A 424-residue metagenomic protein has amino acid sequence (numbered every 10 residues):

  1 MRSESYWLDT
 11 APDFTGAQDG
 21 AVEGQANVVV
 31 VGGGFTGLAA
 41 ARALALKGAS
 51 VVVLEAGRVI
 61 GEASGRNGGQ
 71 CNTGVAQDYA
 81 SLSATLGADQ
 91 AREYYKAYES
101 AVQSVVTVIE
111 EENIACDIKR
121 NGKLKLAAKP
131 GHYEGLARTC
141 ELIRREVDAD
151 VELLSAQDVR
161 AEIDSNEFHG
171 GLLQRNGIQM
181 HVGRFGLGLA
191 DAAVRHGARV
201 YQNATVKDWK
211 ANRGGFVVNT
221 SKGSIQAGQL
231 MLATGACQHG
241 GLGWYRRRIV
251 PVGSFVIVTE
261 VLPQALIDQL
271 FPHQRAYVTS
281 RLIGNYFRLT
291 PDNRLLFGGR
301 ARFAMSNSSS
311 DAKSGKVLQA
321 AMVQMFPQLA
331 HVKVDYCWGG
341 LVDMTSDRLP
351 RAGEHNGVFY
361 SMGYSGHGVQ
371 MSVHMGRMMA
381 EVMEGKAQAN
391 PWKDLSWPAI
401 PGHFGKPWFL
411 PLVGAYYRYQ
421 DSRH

Functional and structural regions predicted by a protein language model:
M1-V28: Extreme N-terminal leader/targeting segments of oxidoreductases
A26-V53: N-terminal Rossmann-like FAD-binding beta1-loop-alpha1 element of flavoenzymes
L46-R66: Glycine-rich FAD pyrophosphate-binding loop
R66-A97: Glycine-rich active-site loop/strand segments that organize a redox cofactor
T85-A192: Rossmann-like flavin
Q103, E111-K119, V206-D208, R213 (+2 more regions): Active-site substrate-recognition segment that forms the wall of the catalytic cavity or substrate channel
L142, H169-G228: Helical element adjacent to the flavin cofactor pocket in flavoenzyme catalytic cores
F303-S309, G315-S422: C-terminal catalytic lobe of FAD-dependent flavoproteins
